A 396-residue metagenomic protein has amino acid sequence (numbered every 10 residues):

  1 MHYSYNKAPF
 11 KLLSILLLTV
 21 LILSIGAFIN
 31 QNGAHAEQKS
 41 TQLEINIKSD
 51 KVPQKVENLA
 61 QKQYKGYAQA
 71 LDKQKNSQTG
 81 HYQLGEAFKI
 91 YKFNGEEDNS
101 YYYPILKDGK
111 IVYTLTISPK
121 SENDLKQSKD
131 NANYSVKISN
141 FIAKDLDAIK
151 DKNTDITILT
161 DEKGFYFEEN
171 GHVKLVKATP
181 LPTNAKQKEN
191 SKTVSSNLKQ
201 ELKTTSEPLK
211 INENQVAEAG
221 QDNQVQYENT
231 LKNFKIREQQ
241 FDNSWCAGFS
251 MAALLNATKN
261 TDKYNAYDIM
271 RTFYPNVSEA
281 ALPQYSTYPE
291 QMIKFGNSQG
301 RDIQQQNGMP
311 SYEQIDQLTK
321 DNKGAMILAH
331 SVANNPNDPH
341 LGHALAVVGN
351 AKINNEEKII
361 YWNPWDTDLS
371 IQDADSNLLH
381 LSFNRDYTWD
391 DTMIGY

Functional and structural regions predicted by a protein language model:
M1-L16, V20, G33-H35: Bacterial Sec-dependent N-terminal signal peptides
L23-Q42: Sec-dependent signal peptide cleavage junction
A27-N30, N99-K110, Q240, T258: Long non-globular sequence segments
A36-E37, Q61, Q69-K73, I142-D155 (+2 more regions): Active-site-adjacent structural segments surrounding the nucleophilic cysteine of cysteine proteases and isopeptidases
K39-V112, S118-A143, I269-Y396: Conserved active-site-adjacent core of cysteine acyl-enzyme catalytic domains
S100-I105, T157-L159, G164-E169: Short beta-strand elements that form the blades of beta-propeller/WD-repeat-like and other beta-sheet-rich scaffold
